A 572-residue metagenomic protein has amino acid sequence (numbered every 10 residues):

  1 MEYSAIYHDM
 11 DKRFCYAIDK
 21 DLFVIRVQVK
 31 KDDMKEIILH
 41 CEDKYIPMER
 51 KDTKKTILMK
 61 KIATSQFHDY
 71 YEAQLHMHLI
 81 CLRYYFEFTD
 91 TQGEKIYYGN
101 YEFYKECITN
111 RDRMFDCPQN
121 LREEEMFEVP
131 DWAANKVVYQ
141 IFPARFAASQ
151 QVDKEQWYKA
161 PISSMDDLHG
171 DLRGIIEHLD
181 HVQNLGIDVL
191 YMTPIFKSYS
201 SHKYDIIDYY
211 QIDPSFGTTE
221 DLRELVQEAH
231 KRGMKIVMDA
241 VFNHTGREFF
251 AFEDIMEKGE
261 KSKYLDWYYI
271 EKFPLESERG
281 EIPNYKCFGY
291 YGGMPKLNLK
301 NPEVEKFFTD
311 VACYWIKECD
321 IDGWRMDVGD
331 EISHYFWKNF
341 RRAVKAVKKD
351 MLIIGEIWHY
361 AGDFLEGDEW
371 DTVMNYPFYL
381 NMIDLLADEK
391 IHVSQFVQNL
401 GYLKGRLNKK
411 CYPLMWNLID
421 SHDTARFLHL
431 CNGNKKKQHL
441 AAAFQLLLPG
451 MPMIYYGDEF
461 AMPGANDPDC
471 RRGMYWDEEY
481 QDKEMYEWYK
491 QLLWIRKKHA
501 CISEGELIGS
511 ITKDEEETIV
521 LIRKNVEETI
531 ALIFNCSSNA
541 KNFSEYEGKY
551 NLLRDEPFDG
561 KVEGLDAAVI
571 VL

Functional and structural regions predicted by a protein language model:
M1-V24, E49-V138, A148-S163, D167: The feature marks proteins involved in alpha-glucan
V24-R26, S510-Y546: Carbohydrate-binding surface patches
V27, I141, V182, M192 (+10 more regions): Conserved, mostly hydrophobic/aromatic
K31, L82, F558-L572: C-terminal beta-strand-rich structural cap/linker in extracellular carbohydrate-active enzymes
K136, F142-D188, I195-E318, F340-A346 (+1 more regions): Substrate-binding/active-site clefts of carbohydrate-active enzymes
V137-Y139, L190-M192, I236-M238, W324 (+4 more regions): Hydrophobic faces of well-ordered beta-strands that scaffold small-molecule active sites in alpha/beta enzyme cores
A144, E366-D368, T372, P413-K435 (+1 more regions): Aromatic/acidic polysaccharide-binding cleft in carbohydrate-active enzymes
V226-M234, F249-G259, K317, D327-K410 (+3 more regions): Active-site-proximal helices and loops of the catalytic beta/alpha 8
